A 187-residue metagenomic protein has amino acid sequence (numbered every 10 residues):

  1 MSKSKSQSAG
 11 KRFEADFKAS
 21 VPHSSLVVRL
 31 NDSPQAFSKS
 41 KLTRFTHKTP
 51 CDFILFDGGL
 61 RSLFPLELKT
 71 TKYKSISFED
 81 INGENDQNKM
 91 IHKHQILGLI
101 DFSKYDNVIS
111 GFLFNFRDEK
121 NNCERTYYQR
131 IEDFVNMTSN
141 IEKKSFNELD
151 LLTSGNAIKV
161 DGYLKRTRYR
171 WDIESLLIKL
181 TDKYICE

Functional and structural regions predicted by a protein language model:
M1-H47, G58-G59, E187: Acidic-basic catalytic patches of nuclease active cores, encompassing PD-(D/E)XK and other metal-cofactor nuclease
R29, P65, G111-F114: A structural signal for short, well-ordered beta-strand segments and their strand-loop junctions that often border
T46-P50, G59-P65, H94, Y105-N107: Short connector loops at helix/strand junctions that flank enzyme active sites, especially segments positioning acidic
F53-L55, S62-K74: Conserved catalytic cores of phosphodiester-cleaving nucleases, focusing on short active-site segments
L68-K89: Short beta-strand-loop-alpha-helix junction that forms the active-site gateway of nucleic-acid-processing nucleases
L97-N136: Nucleic-acid nuclease catalytic cores
C123-K165: Short, low-complexity, polybasic intrinsically disordered segments
S154-E187: Charged phosphate-binding loop/patch that engages nucleotide di/tri-phosphates or the phosphate backbone of nucleic
